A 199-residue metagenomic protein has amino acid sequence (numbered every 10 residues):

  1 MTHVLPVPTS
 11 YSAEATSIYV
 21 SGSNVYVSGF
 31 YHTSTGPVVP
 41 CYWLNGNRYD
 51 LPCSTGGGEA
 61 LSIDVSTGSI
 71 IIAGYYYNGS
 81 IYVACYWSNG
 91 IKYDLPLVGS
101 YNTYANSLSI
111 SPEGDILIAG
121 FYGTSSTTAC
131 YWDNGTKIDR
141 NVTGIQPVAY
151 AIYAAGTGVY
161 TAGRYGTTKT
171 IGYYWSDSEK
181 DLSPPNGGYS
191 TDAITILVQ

Functional and structural regions predicted by a protein language model:
M1-Q199: Residue-level hotspots at or immediately adjacent to binding/recognition sites across diverse folds
